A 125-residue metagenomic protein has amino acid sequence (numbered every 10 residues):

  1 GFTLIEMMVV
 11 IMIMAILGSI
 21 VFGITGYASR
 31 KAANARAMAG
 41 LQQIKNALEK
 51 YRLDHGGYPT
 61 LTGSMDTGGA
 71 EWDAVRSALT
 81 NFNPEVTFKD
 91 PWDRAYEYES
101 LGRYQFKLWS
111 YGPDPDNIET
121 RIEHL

Functional and structural regions predicted by a protein language model:
G1-A28, A33: N-terminal single-pass transmembrane signal-anchor helix
S19-F22, M38, T87: A generic "functional-site adjacency" signal
T25, S29-K31, M38-Y58: N-terminal alpha-helical signal peptides/signal-anchor transmembrane segments
N46-L125: Low-complexity, acidic interaction segments enriched in glycine
